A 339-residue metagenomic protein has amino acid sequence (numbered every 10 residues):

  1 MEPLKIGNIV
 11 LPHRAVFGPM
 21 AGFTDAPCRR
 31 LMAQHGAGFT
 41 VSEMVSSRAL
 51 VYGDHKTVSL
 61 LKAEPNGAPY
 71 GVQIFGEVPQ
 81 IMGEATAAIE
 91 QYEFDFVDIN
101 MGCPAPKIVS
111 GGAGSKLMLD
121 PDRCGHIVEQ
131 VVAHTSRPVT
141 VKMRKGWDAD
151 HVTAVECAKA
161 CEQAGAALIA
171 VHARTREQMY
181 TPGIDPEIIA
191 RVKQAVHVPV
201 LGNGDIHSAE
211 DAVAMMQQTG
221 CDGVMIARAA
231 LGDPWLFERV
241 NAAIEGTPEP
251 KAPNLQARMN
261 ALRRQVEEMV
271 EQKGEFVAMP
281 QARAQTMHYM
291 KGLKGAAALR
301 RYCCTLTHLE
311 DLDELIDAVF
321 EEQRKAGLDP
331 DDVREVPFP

Functional and structural regions predicted by a protein language model:
M1-P3, L11, A15, A21 (+7 more regions): Alpha/beta catalytic cores of nucleotide-metabolism and tRNA/nucleoside-modifying enzymes
E2-G7, M20-D95: Glycine-rich, positively charged N-terminal anion/phosphate-binding segment
L4-V16, R48-P69, C103-G111, V131-T140 (+1 more regions): N-terminal small/glycine-rich loop or linker at the start of catalytic domains across soluble metabolic enzymes
A15-P19, T40-S42, Y70-I74, V97 (+4 more regions): Hydrophobic faces of well-ordered beta-strands that scaffold small-molecule active sites in alpha/beta enzyme cores
M20-G22, V45-S47, F75-E77, G102-P104 (+4 more regions): Active-site beta-loop-alpha junctions enriched in small/polar residues
Q34, G83-A113, P121-V200, A214 (+1 more regions): Alpha/beta enzyme core
